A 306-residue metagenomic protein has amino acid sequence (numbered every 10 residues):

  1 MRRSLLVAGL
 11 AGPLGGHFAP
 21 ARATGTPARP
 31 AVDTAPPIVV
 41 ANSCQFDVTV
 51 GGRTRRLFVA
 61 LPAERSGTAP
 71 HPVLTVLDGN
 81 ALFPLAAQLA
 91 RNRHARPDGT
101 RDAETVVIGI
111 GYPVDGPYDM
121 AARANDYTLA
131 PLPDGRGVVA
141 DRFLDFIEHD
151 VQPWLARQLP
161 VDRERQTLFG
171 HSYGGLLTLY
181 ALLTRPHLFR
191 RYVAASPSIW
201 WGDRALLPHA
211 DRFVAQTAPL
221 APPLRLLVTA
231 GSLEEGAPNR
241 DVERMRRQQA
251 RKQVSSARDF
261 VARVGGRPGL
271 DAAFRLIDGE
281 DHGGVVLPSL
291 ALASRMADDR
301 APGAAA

Functional and structural regions predicted by a protein language model:
M1-T24: N-terminal export signals
T24-A306: Non-catalytic cap/lid and distal C-terminal segments of serine-dependent acyl enzymes
